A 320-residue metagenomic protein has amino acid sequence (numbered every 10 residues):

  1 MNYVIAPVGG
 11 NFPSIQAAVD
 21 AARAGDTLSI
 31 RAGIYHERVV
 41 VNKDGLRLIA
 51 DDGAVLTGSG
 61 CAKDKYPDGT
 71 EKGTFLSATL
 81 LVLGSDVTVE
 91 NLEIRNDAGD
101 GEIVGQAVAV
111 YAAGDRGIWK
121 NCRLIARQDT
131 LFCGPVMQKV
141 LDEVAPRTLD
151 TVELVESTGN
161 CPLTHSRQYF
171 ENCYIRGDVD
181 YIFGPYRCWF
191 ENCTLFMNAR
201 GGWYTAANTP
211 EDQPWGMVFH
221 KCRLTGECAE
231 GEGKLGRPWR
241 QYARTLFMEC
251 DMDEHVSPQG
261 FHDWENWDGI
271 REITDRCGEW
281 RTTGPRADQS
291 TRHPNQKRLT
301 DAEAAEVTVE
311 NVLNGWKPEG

Functional and structural regions predicted by a protein language model:
N2-A6, F12-G320: Sequence-level preference for short, compositionally simple segments enriched in small aliphatic or small polar residues
